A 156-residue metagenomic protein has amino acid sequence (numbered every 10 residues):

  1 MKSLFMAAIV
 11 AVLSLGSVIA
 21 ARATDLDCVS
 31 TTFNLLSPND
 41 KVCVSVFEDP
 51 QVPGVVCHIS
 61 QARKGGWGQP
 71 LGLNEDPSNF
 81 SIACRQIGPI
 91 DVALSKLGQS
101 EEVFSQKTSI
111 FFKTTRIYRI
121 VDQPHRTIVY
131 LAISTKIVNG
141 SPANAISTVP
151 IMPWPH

Functional and structural regions predicted by a protein language model:
M1-L4: Positively charged n-region of N-terminal signal peptides that target proteins for export
A7-G16: Bacterial N-terminal signal peptides
G16, D40-V46, Q69-L73: Short, intrinsically disordered, charge-biased short linear motifs at domain edges
V18-A23: Sec/Tat signal peptide C-region and signal peptidase I cleavage site
L26-F47: Extracellular/luminal recognition modules and glycoprotein regions
G54-V121: Mature extracytoplasmic domains of secretory-pathway proteins
P124-H156: C-terminal partner/receptor-binding element of secreted or periplasmic proteins
